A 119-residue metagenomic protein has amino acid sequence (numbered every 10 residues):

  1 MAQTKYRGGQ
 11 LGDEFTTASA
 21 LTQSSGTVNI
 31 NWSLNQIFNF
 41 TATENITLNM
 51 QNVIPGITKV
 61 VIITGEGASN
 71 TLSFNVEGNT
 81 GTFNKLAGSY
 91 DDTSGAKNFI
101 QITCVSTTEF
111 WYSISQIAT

Functional and structural regions predicted by a protein language model:
M1-I30, T108-T119: Glycine-rich, low-complexity segments
T27, F40-T119: Acidic, glycine/polar-enriched metal-coordinating patches/loops that mediate binding to polyanionic ligands
L34-N39: Short carbohydrate-recognition loop motifs
